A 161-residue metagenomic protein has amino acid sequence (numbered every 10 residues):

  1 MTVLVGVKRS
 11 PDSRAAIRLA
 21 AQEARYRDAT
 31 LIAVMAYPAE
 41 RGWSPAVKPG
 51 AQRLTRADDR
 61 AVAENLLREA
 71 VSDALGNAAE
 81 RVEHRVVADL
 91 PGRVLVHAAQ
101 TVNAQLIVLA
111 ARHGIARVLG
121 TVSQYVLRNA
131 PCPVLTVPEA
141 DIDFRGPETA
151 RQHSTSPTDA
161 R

Functional and structural regions predicted by a protein language model:
M1-Q52, N129, E139-A140, S156-R161: Small/aliphatic-rich secondary-structure junction motif
R9, L106-Y125, D143-F144: Glycine-rich, Arg-bearing micro-motifs that act as flexible, cationic patches
D12, S72-I107, I142-R161: Structural beta-alpha unit
A16, W43-A46, V96-H97, V118-L119 (+1 more regions): Short, well-ordered secondary-structure micro-motifs
I32-V34, E83-V87, L135-V137: General small-molecule cofactor/ligand-binding pocket signal
A51-N65: A short acidic, glycine-rich active-site loop that binds or catalyzes chemistry on phosphate/adenosine moieties
A78, V122, N129-P131: Short, structured coil segments at secondary-structure junctions
A110-A111, V134-E139: Short beta-strand elements of ligand-binding domains
